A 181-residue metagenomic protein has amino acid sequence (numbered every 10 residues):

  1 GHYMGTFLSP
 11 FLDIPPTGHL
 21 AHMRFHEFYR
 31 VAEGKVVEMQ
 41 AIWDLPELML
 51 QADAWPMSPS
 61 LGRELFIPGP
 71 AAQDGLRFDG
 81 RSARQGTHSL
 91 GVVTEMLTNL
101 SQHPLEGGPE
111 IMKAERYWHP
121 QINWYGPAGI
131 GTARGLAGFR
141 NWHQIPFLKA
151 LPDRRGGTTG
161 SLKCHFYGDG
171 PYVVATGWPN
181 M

Functional and structural regions predicted by a protein language model:
G1-M181: C-terminal and inter-domain tail/linker signature
